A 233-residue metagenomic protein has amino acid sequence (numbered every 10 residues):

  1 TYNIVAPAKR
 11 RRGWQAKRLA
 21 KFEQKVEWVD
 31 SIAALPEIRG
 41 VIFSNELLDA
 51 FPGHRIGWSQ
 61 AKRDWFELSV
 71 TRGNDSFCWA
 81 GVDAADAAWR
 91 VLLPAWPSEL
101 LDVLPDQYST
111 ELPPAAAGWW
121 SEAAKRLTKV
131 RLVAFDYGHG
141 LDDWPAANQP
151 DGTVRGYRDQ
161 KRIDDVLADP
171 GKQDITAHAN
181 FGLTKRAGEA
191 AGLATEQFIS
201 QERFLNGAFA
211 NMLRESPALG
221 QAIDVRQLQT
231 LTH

Functional and structural regions predicted by a protein language model:
T1-W65: Conserved adenosyl
A6-P7, A84, A179, I223: Short coil/turn linker and secondary-structure boundary residues
W14-K17, G40, S59-R63, V70 (+6 more regions): Generic alpha-helix signal with a bias toward terminal, lower-confidence helices and secondary-structure junctions
R18, I32, S69, D83 (+3 more regions): Short, isolated positions within intrinsically disordered regulatory regions of eukaryotic proteins
L35-V41, G53-G57, K62, S76 (+5 more regions): A generic structural micro-environment signature that highlights single residues at secondary-structure boundaries
F43-P97, A147-Y157: A mobile, often basic/glycine-rich helix-loop segment that functions as the active-site lid/recognition loop
L92-H233: Long, Lys/Arg- and hydrophobic-enriched amphipathic alpha-helices
